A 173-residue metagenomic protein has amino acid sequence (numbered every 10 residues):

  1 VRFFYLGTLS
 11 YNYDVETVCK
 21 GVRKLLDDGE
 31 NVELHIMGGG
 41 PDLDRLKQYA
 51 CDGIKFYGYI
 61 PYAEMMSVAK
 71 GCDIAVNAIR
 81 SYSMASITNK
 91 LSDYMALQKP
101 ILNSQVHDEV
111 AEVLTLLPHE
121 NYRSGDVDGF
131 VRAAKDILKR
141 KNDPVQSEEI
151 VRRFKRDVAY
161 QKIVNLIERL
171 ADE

Functional and structural regions predicted by a protein language model:
V1-Y13, V18-R23, H35: Conserved donor-binding/catalytic core segment of Leloir-type glycosyltransferases
F4-Y13, S86, Y122, V151 (+1 more regions): Glycosyltransferase donor-binding loop in the core domain
Y13, P61-S67, A75-M95, L102-V113: Nucleotide-sugar-dependent
G29, A111-D136: Change "using UDP/GDP/dTDP sugars" to "using nucleotide sugars
H35, L43-M66: Nucleotide-activated donor-binding/catalytic signature segment of Leloir-type glycosyltransferases, i.e., the conserved
S67, G125, G129-R132, L138-L170: A charged, aromatic-enriched C-terminal amphipathic alpha-helix characteristic of glycosyltransferases across folds
C72: An anion/phosphate-binding loop that grips the pyrophosphate of nucleotide cofactors and donors
